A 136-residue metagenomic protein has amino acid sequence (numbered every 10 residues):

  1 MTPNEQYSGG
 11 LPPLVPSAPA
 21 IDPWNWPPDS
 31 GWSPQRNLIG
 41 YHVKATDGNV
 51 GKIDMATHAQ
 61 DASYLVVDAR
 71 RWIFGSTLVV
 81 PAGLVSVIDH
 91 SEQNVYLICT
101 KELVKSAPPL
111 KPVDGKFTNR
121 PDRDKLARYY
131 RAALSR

Functional and structural regions predicted by a protein language model:
M1-R136: Peripheral interaction segments used for macromolecular assembly
